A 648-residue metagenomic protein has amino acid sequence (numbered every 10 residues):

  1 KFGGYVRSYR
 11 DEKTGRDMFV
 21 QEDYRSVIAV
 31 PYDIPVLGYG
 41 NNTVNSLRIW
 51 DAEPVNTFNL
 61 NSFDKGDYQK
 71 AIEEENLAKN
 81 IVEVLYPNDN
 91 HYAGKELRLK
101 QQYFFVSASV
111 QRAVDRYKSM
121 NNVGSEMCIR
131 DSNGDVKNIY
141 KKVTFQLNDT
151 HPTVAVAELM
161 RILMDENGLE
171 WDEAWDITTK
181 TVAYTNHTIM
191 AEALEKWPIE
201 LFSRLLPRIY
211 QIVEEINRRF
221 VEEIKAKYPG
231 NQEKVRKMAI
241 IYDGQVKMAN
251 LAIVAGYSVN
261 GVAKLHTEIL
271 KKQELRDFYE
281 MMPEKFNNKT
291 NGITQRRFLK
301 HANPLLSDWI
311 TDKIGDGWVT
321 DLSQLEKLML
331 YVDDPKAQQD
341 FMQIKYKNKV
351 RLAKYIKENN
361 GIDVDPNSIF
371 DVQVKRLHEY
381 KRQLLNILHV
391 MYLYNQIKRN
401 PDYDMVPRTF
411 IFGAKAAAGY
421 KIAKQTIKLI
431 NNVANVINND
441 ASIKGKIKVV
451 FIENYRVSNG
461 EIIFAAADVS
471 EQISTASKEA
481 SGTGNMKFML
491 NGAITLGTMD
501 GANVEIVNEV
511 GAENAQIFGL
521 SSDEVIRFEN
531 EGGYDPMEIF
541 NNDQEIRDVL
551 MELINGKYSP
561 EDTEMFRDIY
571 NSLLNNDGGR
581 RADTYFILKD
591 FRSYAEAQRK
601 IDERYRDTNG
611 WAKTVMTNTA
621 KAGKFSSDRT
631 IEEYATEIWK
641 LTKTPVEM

Functional and structural regions predicted by a protein language model:
K1-E126, R130-M648: A conserved ligand/cofactor-binding region detector
